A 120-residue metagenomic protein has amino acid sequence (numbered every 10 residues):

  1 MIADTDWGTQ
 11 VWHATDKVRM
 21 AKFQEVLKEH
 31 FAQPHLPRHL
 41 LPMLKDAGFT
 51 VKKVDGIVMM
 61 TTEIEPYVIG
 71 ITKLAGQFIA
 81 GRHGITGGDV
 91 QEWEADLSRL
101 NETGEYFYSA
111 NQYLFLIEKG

Functional and structural regions predicted by a protein language model:
I2-I64: Conserved catalytic/acceptor-binding region of the Class I
K17-R19, Q24, P66-I71, A110 (+1 more regions): General N-terminal targeting signals
Q33, Y106-F107: Aromatic-acidic/polar surface patches that form glycan- and anion
L40-L41, D89-Q91, S109-Y113: Short coil/turn segments at secondary-structure boundaries
A47-T50, G70-L74, Y108-G120: Core SAM-dependent methyltransferase catalytic element
V51-Y106: C-terminal helical/coil "lid" or tail adjacent to the Rossmann-like core of SAM-dependent
